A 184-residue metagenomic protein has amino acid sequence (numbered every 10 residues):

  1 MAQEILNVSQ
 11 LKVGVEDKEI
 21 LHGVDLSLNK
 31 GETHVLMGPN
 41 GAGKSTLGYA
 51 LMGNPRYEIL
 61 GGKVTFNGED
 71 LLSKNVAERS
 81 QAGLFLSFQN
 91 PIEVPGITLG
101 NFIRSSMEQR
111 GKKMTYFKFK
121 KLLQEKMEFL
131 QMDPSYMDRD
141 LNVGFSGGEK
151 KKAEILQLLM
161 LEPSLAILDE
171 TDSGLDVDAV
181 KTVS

Functional and structural regions predicted by a protein language model:
L6-V8, L21-G23: Conserved structural motif at the start of ABC-family nucleotide-binding domains
L28-K30: Conserved hydrophobic segment flanking the Walker A/P-loop of ABC-type ATPase nucleotide-binding domains
M37-A42: The feature captures the beta-strand-to-loop junction immediately N-terminal to the Walker
L47, E154-I155: Hydrophobic anchor residue at the start of the ABC signature
K63-R79, N142: ABC ATPase NBD Q-loop/coupling interface
N90, G96-R110, L122: Q-loop/switch helix immediately C-terminal to the Walker
L158-L159: ABC ATPase C-loop
I167-T171, D178: Walker B catalytic motif
